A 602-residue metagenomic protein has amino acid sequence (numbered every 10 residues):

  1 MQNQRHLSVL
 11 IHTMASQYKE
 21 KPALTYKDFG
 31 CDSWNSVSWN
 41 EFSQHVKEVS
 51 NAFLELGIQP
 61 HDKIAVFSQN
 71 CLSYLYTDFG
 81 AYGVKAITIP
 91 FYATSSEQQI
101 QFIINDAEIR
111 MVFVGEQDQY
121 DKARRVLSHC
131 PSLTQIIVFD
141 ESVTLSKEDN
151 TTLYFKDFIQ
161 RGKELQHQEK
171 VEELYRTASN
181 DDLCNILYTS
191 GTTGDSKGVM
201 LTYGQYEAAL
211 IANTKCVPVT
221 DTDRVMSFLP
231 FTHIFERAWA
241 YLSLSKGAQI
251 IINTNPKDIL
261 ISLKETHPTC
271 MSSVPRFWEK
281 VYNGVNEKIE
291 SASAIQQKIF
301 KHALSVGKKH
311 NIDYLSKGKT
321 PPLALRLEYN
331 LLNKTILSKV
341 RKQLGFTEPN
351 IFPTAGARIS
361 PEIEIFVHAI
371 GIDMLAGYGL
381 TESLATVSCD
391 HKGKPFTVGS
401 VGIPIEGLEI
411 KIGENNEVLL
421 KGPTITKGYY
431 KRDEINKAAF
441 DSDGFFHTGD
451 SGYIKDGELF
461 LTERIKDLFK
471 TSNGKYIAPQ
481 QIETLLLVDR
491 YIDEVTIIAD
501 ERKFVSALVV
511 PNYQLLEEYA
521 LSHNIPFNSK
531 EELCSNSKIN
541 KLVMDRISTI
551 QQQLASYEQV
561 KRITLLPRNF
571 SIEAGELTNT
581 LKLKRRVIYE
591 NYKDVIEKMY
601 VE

Functional and structural regions predicted by a protein language model:
L10-I11, G83-R161, L542-S548: Structural core segment of the AMP-binding/adenylate-forming
K19-P22, I137-V138, K163-Y188, D195 (+1 more regions): Conserved pre-ATP/AMP-binding loop-to-beta segment of ANL
L24-C71, L75-F79, S96-Q101, Y154-I159 (+2 more regions): Conserved AMP-binding/adenylate-forming core of the ANL superfamily
C31, Y120-S179, V285-K339: ANL superfamily adenylate-forming
S36-W39, R176, C184-L210: Conserved AMP-binding A3 loop
S43, K47-E48, N180, V199-T220 (+2 more regions): Conserved structural elements of the adenylate-forming
E207-R224, F231-L337, E348: Conserved AMP-binding/adenylation subdomain of ANL enzymes
P404-T471, V488: Conserved ATP-binding/catalytic segment of the ANL
